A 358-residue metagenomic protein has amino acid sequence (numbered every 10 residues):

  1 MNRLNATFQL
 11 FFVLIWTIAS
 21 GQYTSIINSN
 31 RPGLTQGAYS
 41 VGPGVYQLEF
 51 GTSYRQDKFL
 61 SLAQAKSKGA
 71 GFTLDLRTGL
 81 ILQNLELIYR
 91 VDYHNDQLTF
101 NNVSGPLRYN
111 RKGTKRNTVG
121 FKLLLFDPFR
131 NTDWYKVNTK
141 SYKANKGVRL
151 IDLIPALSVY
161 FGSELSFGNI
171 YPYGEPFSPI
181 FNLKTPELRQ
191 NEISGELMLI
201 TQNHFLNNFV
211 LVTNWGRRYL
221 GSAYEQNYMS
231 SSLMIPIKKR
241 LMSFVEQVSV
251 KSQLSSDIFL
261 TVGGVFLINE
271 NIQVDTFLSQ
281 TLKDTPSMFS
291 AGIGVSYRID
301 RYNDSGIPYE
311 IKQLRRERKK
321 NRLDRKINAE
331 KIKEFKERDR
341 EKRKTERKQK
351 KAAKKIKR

Functional and structural regions predicted by a protein language model:
M1-I27: Bacterial Sec-dependent N-terminal signal peptides
Q22-L220, Y224-F277, T281-R358: Transmembrane beta-barrel domains of Gram-negative outer membranes and organellar outer membranes
